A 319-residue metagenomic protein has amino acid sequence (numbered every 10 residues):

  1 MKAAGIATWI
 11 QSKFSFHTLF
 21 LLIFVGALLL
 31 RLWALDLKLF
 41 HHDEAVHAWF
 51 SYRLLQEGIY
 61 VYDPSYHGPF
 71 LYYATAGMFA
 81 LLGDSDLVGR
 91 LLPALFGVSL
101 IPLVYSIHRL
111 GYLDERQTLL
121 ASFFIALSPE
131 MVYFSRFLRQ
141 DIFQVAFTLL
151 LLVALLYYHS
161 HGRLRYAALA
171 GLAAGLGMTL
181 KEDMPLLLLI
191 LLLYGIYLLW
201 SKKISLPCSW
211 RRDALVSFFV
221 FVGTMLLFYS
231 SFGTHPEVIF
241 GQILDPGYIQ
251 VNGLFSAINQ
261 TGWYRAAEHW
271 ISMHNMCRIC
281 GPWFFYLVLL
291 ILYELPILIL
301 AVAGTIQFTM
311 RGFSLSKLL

Functional and structural regions predicted by a protein language model:
A3, I10-K13, R109-Y112, L151-A167 (+2 more regions): Membrane-interface transmembrane helices that cradle and orient dolichyl/undecaprenyl
L19-L21, R116-A121, A154-G175, K317-L319: Short hydrophobic alpha-helices at membrane interfaces in multi-pass membrane enzymes
F24-A27, A121-A126, A174, M178: Short helix- or helix-capping micro-motifs that position conserved polar/aromatic residues at function-defining sites
V25, L91-L113, L150: Transmembrane-helix motifs of polytopic, lipid-linked glycan transferases
L30, V46-L55, H67, L81 (+3 more regions): Transmembrane-lumen/periplasm boundary regions of multi-pass, lipid-linked membrane glycan transferases
L37-A48, V61-A74, D84-L87, M276-W283: Extracytoplasmic catalytic/substrate-binding loops of multi-pass membrane glycan-assembly enzymes
H41-H42, H67, P93, E130 (+2 more regions): Short acidic/glycine- and proline-prone juxtamembrane loop motifs at membrane-interface regions of multi-pass membrane
P69-Y73, G83-P102, F134, L138: Loop-to-helix entry region of an early transmembrane alpha helix in multi-pass inner-membrane enzymes
